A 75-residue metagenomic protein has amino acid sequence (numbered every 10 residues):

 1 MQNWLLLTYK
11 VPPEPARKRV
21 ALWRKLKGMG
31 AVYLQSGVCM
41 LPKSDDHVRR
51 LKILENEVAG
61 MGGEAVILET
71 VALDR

Functional and structural regions predicted by a protein language model:
M1-R75: Positively charged, polar, low-complexity stretches
